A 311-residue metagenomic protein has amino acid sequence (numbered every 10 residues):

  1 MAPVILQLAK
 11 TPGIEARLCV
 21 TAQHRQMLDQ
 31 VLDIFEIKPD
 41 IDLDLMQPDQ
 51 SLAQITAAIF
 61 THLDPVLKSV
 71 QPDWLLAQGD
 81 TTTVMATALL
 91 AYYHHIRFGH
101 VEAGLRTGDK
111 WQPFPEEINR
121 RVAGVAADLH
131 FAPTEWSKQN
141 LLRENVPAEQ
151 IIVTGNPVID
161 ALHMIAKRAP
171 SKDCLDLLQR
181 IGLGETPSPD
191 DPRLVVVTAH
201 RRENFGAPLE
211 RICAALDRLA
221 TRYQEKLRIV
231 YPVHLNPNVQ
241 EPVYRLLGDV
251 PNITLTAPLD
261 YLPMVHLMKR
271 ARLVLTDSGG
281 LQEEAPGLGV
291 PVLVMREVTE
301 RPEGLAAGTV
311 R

Functional and structural regions predicted by a protein language model:
M1-T11, A88-L90, C213-R218: Histidine-anchored nucleotide/phosphate-binding helix
P12-A58, H62: Conserved nucleotide-sugar phosphate-binding/catalytic loop shared by glycosyltransferases and other
G13, D29-V31, Q50, P170-R270: Donor-nucleotide binding loops and adjacent catalytic segments primarily of GT-B fold Leloir glycosyltransferases
C19-Q26, A126-P208: A nucleotide-sugar donor-handling region in carbohydrate enzymes
L76-H94, A285: An aromatic- and histidine-rich active-site surface loop
L76-Q78, H100, H130, M264-G304: A donor-sugar binding/catalytic signature common to diverse glycosyltransferases and related nucleotide-sugar
G99-F114, A126-D128: A short, histidine- and acid-enriched strand-loop-helix "catalytic/donor-clamping" loop that lines the nucleotide-sugar
L305-V310: Acidic, glycine-centered active-site loop in nucleotide-sugar glycosyltransferases
